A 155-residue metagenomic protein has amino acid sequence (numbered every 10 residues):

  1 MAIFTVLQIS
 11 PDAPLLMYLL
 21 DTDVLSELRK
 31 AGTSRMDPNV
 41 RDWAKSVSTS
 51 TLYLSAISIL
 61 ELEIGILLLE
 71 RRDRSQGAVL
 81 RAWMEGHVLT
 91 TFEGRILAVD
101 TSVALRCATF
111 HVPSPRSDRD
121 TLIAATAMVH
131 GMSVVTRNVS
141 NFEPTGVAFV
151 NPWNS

Functional and structural regions predicted by a protein language model:
M1-L54, S58, L68-E85, S114: Short, well-structured N-terminal submotif of metal-dependent ribonuclease cores
A2-P14, I64-E70, A78, L89-R137: Active-site neighborhoods of divalent-metal-dependent phosphate/nucleic-acid chemistry enzymes
Y53-S55, V135, V150: Structural detector of well-ordered beta-strand residues that form the stable sheet scaffold of enzyme domains
L97-A98, V150-P152: Short acidic-hydrophobic, aromatic-tinged amphipathic segments that line or gate anion-handling sites
V139-N141: C-terminal structural segments of small proteins and small subunits
P144: Charged phosphate-binding loop/patch that engages nucleotide di/tri-phosphates or the phosphate backbone of nucleic
